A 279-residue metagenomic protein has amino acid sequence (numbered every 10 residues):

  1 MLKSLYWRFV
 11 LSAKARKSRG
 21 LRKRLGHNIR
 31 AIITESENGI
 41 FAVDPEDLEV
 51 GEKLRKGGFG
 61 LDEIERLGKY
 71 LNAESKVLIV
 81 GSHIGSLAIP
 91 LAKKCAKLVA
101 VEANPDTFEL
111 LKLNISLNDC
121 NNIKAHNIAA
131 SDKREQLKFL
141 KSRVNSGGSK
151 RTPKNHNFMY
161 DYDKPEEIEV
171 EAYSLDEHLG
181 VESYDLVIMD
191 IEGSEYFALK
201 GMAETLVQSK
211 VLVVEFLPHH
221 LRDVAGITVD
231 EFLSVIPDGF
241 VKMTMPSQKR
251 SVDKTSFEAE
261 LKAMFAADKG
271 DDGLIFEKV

Functional and structural regions predicted by a protein language model:
M1-N114, N118-N121, Y160-P165, H178 (+2 more regions): S-adenosyl-L-methionine
D47, S82-I84, P105, A130-D132 (+2 more regions): Short, glycine/acidic-enriched loop or turn micro-motifs at the edges of active sites
R55-L78, Q136-K138, P153-V207, H219-I227 (+1 more regions): Short internal loop-to-helix segment that lines adenine-nucleotide cofactor pockets
L91-K94, M202-S209, V235-P237: Short, conserved loop/helix-junction motifs that constitute active-site signature segments in enzyme catalytic cores
V101, M189, V214-E215: Active-site flanking residues adjacent to catalytic metal/cofactor-binding acidic residues
K112-S174: S-adenosyl-L-methionine
S209-L217: Conserved beta-strand signature within the Rossmann-like core of class I S-adenosyl-L-methionine
